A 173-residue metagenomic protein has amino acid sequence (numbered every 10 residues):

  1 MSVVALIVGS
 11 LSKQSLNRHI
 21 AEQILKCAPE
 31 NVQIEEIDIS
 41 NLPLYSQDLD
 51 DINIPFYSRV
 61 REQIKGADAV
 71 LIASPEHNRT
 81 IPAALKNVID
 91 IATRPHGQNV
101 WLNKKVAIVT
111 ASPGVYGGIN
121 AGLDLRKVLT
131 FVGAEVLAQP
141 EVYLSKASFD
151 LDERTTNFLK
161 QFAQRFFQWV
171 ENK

Functional and structural regions predicted by a protein language model:
S2-N31: N-terminal beta1-alpha1 ligand-phosphate binding loop
V8, D38, T110: Short beta-strand/turn micro-motifs composed of small residues that flank or help shape donor/cofactor-binding pockets
K13-L16, Y45, T80-I81, G117-G118: Secondary-structure boundary/capping motif
N17, A21, Y57, L85 (+3 more regions): A general structural signal for well-ordered alpha-helical segments in protein cores
P29-E35, A134-E135: A generic structural motif
I39-P55, S148: N-terminal beta-loop-helix "entrance" segment that forms/cooperates in small-molecule cofactor or anionic ligand
I54-V132: Helix-loop-strand module that forms the ligand-binding subsite of alpha/beta enzymes
E135-K173: Glycine-rich phosphate/pyrophosphate-binding loop and the adjoining helix
